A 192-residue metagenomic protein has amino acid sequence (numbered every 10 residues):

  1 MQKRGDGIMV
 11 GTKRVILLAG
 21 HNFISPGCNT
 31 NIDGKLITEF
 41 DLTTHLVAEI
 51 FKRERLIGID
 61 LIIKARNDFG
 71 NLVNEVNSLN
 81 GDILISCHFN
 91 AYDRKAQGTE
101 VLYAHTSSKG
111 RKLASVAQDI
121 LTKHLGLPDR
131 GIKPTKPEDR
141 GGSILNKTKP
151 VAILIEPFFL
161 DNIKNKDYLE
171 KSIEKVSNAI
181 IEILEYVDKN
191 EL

Functional and structural regions predicted by a protein language model:
Q2-V73: Active-site histidine-acidic residue metal-binding/catalytic motifs, centered on HxH/HExxH-like signatures
M9, V73, I83, H105-F159: Catalytic cores of processing enzymes, dominated by hydrolases/peptidases, characterized by acidic/His-rich
K13-I16, G27, K35, L84-D93 (+1 more regions): Active-site-adjacent mobile loop/cap segments within catalytic or ligand-binding domains
N22-E39, A91-H124: A short, glycine/acidic-enriched catalytic loop
N22-I24, N67-G70, F89-K95, S107-K109 (+3 more regions): Solvent-exposed loop/turn segments at secondary-structure junctions within structured extracellular/periplasmic domains
I37-H45, G70, S107-K112, D167-K175: Soluble non-cytosolic domains of exported or imported proteins
T44-V47, F51, V73, T99 (+3 more regions): Extracytoplasmic/secreted envelope proteins and their assembly/folding machinery, especially bacterial periplasmic
V73-F89: A short, hydrophobic beta-strand-centered structural micro-motif
